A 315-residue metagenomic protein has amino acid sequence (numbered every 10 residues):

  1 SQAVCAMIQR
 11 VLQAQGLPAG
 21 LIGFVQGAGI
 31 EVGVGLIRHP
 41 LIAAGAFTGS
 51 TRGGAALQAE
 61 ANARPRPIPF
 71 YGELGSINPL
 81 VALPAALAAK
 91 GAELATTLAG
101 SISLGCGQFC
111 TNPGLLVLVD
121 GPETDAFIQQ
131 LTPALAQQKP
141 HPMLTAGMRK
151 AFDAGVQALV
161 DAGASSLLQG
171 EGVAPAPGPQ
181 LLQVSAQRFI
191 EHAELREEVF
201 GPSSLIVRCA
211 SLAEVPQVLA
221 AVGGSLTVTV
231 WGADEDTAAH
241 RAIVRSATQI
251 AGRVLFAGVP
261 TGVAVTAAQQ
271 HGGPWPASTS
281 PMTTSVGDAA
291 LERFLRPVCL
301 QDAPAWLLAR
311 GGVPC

Functional and structural regions predicted by a protein language model:
S1-Q2, R52-A55, I77-V81, D236-T237 (+1 more regions): Short gly/pro/ser/thr-enriched loop/turn and capping motifs at secondary-structure boundaries
S1-Q9: Substrate-binding/gating loop at the entrance of the active-site cleft, primarily in PLP-dependent aminotransferase-like
R10-G16, L21, R38-H39, A44 (+2 more regions): ALDH superfamily catalytic-core signature
L21-F24, A44-F47, T227-V230: Short catalytic-loop micro-motif centered on adjacent basic/acidic residues
F24-G27, A82, L205-A210: Short acidic-hydrophobic, aromatic-tinged amphipathic segments that line or gate anion-handling sites
G27-E31, R52-G53: Short acidic loop-to-helix transition motifs that present clustered carboxylates
E31-V32, E214: Short acidic active-site motifs
L41-I42, G100, L116-L118, P122 (+2 more regions): Conserved C-terminal structural/oligomerization subdomain of aldehyde/semialdehyde dehydrogenase
